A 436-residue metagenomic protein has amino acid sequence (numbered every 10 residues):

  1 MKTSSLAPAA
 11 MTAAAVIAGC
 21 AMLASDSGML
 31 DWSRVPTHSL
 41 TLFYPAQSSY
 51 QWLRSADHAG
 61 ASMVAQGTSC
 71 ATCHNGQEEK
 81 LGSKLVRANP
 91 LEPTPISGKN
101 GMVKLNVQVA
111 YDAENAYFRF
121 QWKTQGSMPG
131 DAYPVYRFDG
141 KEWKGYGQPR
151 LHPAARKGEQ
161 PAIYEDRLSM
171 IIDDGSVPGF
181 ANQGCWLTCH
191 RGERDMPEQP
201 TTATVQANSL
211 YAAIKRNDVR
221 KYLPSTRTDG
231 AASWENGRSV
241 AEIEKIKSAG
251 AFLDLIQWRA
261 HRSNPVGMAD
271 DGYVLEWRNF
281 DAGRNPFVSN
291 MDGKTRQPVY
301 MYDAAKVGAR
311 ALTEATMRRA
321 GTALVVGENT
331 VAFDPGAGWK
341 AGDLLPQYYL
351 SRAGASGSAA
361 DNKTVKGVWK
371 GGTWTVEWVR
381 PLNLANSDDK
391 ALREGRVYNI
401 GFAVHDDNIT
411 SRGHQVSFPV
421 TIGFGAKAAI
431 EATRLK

Functional and structural regions predicted by a protein language model:
K2-M11: Bacterial N-terminal signal peptides that target proteins for export
L23-G67, L81-Q108, G130-D131: Sequence context of c-type cytochrome heme-c attachment sites
D26-L53, G140-G342, A385-K436: Acidic/polar low-complexity flexible segments
G67-Q77, C189: The canonical Cys-X-X-Cys-His
L105-Q108, K363-W369: Beta-strand-rich interaction surfaces with strong enrichment in secreted/lumenal proteins
N115-W122, W374-R380: Short, well-ordered beta-strand segments enriched in hydrophobic/aromatic residues
V365-G372, D389-R393: Exposed beta-sheet edge/beta-hairpin loop segments within beta-rich domains
